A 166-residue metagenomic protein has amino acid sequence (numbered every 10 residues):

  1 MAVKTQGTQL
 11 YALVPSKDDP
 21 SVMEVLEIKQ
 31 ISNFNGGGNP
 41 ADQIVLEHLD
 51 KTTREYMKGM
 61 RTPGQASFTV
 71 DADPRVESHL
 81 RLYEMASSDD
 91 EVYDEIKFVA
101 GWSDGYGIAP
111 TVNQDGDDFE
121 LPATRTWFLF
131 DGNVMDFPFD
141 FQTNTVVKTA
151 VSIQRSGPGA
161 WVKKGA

Functional and structural regions predicted by a protein language model:
M1, T5, Q9, L13-K17 (+1 more regions): Short, compositionally biased strand/turn segments that nucleate or flank brief secondary-structure elements
M1, W161-A166: Compositionally biased, intrinsically disordered low-complexity segments enriched in polar/Pro/Gly and often Gln
A2-P74, D131-V147: Solvent-exposed edge beta-strands and adjacent loop segments that serve as assembly or binding interfaces
P15-S21, R54-K58, R81-A86, Q114-A123: Intrinsically disordered, low-complexity boundary segments flanking structured domains
M60-I108, Q114: Structured, beta-strand-rich domain cores that present glycine/charged loop surfaces used to bind extended ligands
R75, A160-W161: Short, acidic Gly/Pro/Ser/Thr-rich loop/turn segments
Y83-S88, V147-S152, G165-A166: Short intrinsically disordered coil segments
D104-G159: Short beta-strand and beta-hairpin "edge-sheet" elements
